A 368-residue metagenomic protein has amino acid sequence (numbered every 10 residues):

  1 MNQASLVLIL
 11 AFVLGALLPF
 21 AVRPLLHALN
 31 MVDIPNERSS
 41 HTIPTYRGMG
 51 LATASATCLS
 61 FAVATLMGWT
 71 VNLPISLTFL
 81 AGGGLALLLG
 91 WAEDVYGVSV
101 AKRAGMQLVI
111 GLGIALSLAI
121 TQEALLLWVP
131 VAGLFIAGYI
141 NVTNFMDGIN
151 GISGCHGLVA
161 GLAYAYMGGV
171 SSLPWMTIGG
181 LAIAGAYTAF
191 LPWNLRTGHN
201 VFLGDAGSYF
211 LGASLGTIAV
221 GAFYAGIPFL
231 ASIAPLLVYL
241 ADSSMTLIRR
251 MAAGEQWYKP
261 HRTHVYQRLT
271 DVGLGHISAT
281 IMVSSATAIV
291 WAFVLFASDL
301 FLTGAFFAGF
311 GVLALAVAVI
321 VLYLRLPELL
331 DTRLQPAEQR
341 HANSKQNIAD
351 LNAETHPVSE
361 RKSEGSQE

Functional and structural regions predicted by a protein language model:
N2-A241: "…together with the soluble PPM/PP2C metallo-phosphatase catalytic core" -> "…together with the soluble PPM/PP2C
A21-L29, I320-P336: Membrane-interface capping segments at transmembrane-helix boundaries
A21-Y46, M245-I277: Cytosolic, membrane-interface loops and tails of multi-pass inner-membrane proteins
A219-G226, F307, G311-E328: N-terminal hydrophobic signal/anchor transmembrane helix of membrane proteins
R262-V265, L329-T355: Short, highly charged, low-complexity non-transmembrane loops/tails of multi-pass membrane proteins
T263, T270-I289, F293, S298: Alpha-helical transmembrane segments of integral membrane proteins, especially multi-pass inner/plasma-membrane
V294-F310: Extracellular/periplasmic helix-loop-helix junctions in multi-pass membrane proteins
A349-E368: Long, low-complexity, intrinsically disordered segments
